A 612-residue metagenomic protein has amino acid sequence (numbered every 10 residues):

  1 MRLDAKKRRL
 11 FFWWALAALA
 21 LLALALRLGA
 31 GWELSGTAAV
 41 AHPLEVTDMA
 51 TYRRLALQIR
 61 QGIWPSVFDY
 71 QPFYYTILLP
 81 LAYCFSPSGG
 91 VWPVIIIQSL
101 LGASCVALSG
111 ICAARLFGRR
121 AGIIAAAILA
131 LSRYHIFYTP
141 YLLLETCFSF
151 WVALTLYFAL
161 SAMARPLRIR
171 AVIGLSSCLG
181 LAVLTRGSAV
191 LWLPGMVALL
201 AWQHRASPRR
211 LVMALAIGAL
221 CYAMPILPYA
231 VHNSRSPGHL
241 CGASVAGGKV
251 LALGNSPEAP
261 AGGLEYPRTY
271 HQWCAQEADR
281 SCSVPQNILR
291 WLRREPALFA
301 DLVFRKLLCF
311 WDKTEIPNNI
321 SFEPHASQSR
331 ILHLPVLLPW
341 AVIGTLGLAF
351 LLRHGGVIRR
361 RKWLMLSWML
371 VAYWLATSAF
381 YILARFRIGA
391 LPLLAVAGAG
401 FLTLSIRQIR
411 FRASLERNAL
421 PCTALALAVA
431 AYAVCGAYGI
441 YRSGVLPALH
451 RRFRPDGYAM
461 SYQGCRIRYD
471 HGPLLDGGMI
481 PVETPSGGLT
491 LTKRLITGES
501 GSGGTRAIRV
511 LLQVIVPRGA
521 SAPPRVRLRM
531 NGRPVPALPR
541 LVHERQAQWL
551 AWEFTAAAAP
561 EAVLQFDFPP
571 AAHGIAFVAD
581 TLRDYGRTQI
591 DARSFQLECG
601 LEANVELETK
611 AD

Functional and structural regions predicted by a protein language model:
A23-L26, A125-R133, F150, Y157 (+1 more regions): Short helix- or helix-capping micro-motifs that position conserved polar/aromatic residues at function-defining sites
D48-G89, I96, L100, T146 (+1 more regions): Short hydrophobic/aromatic helix or loop-helix immediately within or flanking a transmembrane segment in polytopic
V67-Q71, A82, G90-L100, I128 (+4 more regions): Membrane-embedded glycan-lipid processing machinery
G89-P93, D301-L366: Membrane-interface anchor segments at the N-terminal boundary of transmembrane helices in multi-pass membrane enzymes
W92, S104-L131, S149-F150, R168-R170 (+2 more regions): Transmembrane-helix signature of polytopic, membrane-embedded enzymes that assemble or transfer cell-envelope glycans
I96-F117, L154, F158, T345-A349: Transmembrane-helix motifs of polytopic, lipid-linked glycan transferases
R119, T155-V172, A182, L200-A206: Membrane-interface transmembrane helices that cradle and orient dolichyl/undecaprenyl
S234-I316: Membrane-proximal stem/loop segments at transmembrane-domain junctions that anchor or position
